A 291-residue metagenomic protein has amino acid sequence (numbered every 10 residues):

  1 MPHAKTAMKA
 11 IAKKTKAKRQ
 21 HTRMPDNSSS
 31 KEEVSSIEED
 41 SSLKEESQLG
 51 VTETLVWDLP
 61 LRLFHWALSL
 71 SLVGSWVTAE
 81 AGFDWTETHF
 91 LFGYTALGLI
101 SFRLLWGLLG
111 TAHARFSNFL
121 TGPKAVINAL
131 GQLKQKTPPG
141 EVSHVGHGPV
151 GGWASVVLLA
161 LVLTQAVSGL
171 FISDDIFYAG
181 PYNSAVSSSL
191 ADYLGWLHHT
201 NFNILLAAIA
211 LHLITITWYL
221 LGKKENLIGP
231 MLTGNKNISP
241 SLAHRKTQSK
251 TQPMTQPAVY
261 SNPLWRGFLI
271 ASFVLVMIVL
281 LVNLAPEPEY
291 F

Functional and structural regions predicted by a protein language model:
P2-F291: Membrane-embedded alpha-helical bundles that constitute the cytochrome b-like, heme-associated redox core of multi-pass
